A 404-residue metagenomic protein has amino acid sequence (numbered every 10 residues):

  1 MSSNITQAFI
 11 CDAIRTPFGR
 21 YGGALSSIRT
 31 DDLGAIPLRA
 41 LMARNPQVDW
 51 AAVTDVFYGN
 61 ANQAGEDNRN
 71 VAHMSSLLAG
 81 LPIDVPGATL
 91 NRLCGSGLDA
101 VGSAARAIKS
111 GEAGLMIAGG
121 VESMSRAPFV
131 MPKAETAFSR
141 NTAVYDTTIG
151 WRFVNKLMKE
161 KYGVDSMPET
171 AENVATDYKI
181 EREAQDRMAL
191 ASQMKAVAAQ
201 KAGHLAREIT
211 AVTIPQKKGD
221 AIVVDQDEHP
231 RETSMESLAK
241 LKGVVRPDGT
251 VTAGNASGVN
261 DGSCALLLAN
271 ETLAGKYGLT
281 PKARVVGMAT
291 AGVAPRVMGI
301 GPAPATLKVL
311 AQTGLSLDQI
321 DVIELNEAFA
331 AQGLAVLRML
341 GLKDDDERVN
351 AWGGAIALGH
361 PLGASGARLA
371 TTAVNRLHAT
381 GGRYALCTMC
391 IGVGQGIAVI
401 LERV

Functional and structural regions predicted by a protein language model:
S2-I28, I149, S234-I300, P304 (+5 more regions): Condensing-enzyme catalytic core mediating Claisen C-C bond formation in acyl metabolism
S2-S75, A79, T170-R182, S192 (+4 more regions): Conserved active-site "lid/cap" helical segment
R15-T16, S27-I36, Q47, A184-K276 (+2 more regions): N-terminal extracellular/periplasmic Venus flytrap/periplasmic-binding protein-like
I28, N60-L115, T148-W151, K161-M167 (+4 more regions): Conserved catalytic cysteine-centered active-site region of acyl-thioester-dependent Claisen-condensing enzymes
L90-E122, A175-H204, A265-T272, L337-R338 (+2 more regions): Active-site-proximal alpha-helical scaffold in enzymes
L115-N173: Flexible glycine-/small-residue-enriched beta->alpha junction loops that bind anionic phosphate/pyrophosphate groups
E172, E208, Q216, V286-A357: Active-site pocket-lining segment
